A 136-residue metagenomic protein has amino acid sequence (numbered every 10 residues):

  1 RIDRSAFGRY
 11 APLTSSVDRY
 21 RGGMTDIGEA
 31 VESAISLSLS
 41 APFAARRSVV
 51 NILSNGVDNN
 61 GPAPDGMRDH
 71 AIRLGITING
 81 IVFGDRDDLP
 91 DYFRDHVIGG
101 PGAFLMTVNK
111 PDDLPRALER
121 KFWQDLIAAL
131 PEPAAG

Functional and structural regions predicted by a protein language model:
R1, M24, N59-P62, M106-N109: Short, exposed beta-strand "edge-strand" segments with a Pro/Gly-rich flavor and a Y/T-containing core
R1-S48, I78-L89, D113, A117: Von Willebrand factor
S15, I35-F43, D58, D69-I76 (+3 more regions): Sec-exported extracytoplasmic/periplasmic mature domains
V31, S54-G56: Generic secondary-structure microfeatures
N51-I52, T77-V82, L105-T107: Structural recognition of the beta-strand scaffold that forms the well-ordered cores of secreted hydrolase catalytic
G56-H96: VWA/integrin I-like adhesion module and closely mimicked acidic/polar interface patches used
F83-P133: Von Willebrand factor A/integrin I-like adhesion domains
